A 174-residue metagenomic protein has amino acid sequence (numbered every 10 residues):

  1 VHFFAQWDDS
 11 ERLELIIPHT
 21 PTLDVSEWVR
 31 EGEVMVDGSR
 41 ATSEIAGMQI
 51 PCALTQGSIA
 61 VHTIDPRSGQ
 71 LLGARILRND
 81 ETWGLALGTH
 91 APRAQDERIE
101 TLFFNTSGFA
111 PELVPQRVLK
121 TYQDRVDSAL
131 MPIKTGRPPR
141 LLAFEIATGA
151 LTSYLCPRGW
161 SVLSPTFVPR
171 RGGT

Functional and structural regions predicted by a protein language model:
V1-T174: Beta-propeller domains
